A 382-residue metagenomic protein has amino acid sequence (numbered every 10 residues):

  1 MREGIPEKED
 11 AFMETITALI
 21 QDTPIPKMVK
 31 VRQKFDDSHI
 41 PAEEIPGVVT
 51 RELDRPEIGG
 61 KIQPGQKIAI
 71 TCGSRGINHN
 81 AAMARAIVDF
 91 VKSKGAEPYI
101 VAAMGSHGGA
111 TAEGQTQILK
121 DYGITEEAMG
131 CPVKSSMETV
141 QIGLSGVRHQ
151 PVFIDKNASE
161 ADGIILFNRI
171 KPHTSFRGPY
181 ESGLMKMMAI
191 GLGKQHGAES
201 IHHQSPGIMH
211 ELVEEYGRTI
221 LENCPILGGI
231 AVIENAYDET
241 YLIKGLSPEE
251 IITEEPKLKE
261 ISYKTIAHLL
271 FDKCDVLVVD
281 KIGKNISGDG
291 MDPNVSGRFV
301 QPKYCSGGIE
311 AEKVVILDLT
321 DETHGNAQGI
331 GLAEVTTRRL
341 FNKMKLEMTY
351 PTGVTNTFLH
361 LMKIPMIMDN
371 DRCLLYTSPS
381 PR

Functional and structural regions predicted by a protein language model:
K8-I45: N-terminal amphipathic/basic leader segments beginning at the initiator methionine
L53-I68: Glycine-rich phosphate/diphosphate-binding loops that line cofactor/substrate pockets in enzymes
K67-G76, Y99-S106: Short glycine-rich or small-residue beta-strand-to-loop segments that form or flank ligand, phosphate, metal/Fe-S
N80-S93: Histidine-anchored nucleotide/phosphate-binding helix
G114-P179: An acidic, phosphate/nucleotide-engaging active-site surface
R148, N157, L166-E239, G245 (+2 more regions): Conserved phosphate- and dinucleotide-binding cores of soluble alpha/beta proteins, encompassing both enzyme active
K194-H196, Y241-R372: Conserved mixed alpha/beta catalytic, RNA-binding, or beta-rich assembly cores of soluble enzyme, regulatory
Y376-P381: Conserved small/polar residues in nucleotide/adenosyl-binding loops
